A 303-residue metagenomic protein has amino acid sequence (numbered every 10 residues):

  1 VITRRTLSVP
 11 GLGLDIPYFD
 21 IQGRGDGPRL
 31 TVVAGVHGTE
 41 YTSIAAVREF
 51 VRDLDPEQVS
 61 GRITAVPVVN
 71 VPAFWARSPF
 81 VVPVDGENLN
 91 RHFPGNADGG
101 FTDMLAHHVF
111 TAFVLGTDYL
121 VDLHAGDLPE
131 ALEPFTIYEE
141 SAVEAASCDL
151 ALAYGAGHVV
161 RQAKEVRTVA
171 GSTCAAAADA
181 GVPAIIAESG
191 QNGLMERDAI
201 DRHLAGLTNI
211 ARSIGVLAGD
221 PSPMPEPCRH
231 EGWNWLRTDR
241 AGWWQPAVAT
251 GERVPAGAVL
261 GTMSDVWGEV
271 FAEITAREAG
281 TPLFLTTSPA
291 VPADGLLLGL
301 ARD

Functional and structural regions predicted by a protein language model:
V1-D303: Structured catalytic-domain cores with a bias toward divalent-metal coordination
